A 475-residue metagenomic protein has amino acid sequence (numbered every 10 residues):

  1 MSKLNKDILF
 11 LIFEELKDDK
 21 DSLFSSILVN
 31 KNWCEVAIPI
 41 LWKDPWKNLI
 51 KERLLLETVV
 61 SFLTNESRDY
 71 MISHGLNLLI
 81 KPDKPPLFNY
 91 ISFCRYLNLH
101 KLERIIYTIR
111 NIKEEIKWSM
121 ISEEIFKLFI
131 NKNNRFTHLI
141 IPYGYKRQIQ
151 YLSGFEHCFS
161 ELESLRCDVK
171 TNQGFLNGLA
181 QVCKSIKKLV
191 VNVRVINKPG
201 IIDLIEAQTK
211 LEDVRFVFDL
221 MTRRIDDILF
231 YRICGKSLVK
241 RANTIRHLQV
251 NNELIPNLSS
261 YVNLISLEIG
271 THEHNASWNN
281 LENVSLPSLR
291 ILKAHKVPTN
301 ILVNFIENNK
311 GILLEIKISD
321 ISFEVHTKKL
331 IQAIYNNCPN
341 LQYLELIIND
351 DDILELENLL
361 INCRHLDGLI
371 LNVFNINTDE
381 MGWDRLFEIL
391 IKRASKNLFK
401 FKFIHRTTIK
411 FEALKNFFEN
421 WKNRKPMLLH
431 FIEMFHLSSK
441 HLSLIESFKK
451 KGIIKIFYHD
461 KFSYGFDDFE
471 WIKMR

Functional and structural regions predicted by a protein language model:
M1, S25, P86, E124-N131 (+13 more regions): Recurring C-terminal helix/loop segment of individual leucine-rich repeat
M1-V190, R194-R215, D219-S237, A242-R246: N-terminal adaptor-interaction module of cullin-RING ubiquitin ligase components
K6, F10, K31, E35 (+7 more regions): Amphipathic alpha-helical interface elements that mediate macromolecular binding in regulatory proteins
K17, D21, I38, W42 (+21 more regions): Short amphipathic alpha-helices and their capping/turn residues within compact interaction modules
N89-Y96, I130-H138, E156-S164, Q181-K188 (+10 more regions): Leucine-rich repeat
N98-E103, E114-I116, I140-K146, R166-N172 (+11 more regions): Concave beta-strand-loop units of leucine-rich repeat
E268, N279, S288-K293, V303-S319 (+3 more regions): C-terminal capping region of solenoid repeat domains
